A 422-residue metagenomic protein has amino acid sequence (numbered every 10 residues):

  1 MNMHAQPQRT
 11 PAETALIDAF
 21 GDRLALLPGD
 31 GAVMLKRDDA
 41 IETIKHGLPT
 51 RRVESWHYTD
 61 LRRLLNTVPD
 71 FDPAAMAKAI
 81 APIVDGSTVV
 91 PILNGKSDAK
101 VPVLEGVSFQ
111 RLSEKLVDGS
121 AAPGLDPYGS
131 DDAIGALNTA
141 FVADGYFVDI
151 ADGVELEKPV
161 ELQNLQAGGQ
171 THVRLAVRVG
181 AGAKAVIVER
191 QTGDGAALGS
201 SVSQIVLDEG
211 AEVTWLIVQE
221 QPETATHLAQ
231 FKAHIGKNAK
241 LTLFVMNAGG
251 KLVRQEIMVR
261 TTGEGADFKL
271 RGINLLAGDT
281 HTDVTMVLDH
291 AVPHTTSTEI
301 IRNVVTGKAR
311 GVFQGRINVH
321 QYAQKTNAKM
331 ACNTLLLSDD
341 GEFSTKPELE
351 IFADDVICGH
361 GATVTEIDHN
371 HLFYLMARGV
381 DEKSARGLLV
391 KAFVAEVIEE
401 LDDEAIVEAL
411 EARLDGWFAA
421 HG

Functional and structural regions predicted by a protein language model:
N2-E212: Short, low-to-moderate order helix/coil transition modules at the start of elongated helical scaffolds
N2-P7, G124-V380, V394, I398-G422: Conserved beta-strand/loop scaffold segments within soluble protein domains that form the structured core and edges
